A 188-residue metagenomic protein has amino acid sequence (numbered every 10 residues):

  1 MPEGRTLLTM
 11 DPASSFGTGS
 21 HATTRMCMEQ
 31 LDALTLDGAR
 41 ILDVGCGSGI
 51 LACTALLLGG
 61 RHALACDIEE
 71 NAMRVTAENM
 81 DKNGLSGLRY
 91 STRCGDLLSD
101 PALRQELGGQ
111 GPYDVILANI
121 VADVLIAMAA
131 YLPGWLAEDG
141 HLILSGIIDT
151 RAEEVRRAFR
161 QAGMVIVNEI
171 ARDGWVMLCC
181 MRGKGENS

Functional and structural regions predicted by a protein language model:
M1-E3, G47-A52, R104, L125-M128: Short hydrophobic/aromatic-rich motifs at helix boundaries and adjacent loops
M1-G17: Non-catalytic substrate-recognition/targeting regions of SAM-dependent transferases
T6, G38-R40, G140: Nucleotide donor/acceptor-binding cores
T6-L8, L36, A65, G163: Hydrophobic alpha-helical segments and their boundary regions
S14, T18-L97: Conserved SAM/SAH cofactor-binding pocket of Class I
L34, I68-N187: S-adenosylmethionine
